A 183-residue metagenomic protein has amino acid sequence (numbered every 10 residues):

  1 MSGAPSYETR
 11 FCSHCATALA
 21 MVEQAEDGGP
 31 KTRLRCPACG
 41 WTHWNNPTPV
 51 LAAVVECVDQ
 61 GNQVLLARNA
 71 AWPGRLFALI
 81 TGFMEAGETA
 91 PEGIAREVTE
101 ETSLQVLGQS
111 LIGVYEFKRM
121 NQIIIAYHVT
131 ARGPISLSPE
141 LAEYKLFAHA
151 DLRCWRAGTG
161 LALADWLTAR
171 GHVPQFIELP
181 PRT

Functional and structural regions predicted by a protein language model:
M1-C12, A53, R153, W166-H172 (+1 more regions): A broadly conserved sequence feature marking short terminus-proximal activation segments in nucleic acid-centric
S2, N46, C57-E100: Conserved Nudix-box catalytic region and its N-terminal flanking loop in Nudix hydrolases and closely related
S2-A53: Acidic, metal-coordinating catalytic segment for phosphate/diphosphate chemistry, firing primarily on the Nudix
V22-E23, L104-G113: A short coil-to-beta-strand element that immediately follows conserved catalytic motifs
P49-L51, N62, I123-I125, A142: Change "...and in nucleic-acid phosphodiester-cleaving endonucleases..." to "...and in nucleic-acid processing enzymes
Y115-S136, H149, W166-L167: Active-site-adjacent beta-strand/loop module that shapes the phosphate/pyrophosphate-binding cleft
L137-R170: NUDIX/MutT-family hydrolases
